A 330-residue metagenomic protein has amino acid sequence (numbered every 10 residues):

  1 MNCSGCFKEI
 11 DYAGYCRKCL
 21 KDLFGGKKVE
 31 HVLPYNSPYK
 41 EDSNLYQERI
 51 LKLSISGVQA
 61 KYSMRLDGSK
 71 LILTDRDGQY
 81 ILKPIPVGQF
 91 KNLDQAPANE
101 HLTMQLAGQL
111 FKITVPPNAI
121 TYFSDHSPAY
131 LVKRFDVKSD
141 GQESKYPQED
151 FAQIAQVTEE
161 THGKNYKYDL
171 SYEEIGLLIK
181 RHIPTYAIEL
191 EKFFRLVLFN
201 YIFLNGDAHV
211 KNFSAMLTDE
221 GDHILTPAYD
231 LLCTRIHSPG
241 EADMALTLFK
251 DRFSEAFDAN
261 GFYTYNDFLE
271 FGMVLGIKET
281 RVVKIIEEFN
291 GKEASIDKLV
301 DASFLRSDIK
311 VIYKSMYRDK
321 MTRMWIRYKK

Functional and structural regions predicted by a protein language model:
M1-D42, Y46-E48, H223-L225, A294-K330: Regulatory N- and C-terminal appendages and interdomain linkers associated with kinase/kinase-like NTP transferase
E41-G163: Conserved ATP-binding subdomain of kinase catalytic cores across diverse folds
M64, A107, F151, D207 (+3 more regions): A residue-level signal for conserved active-site and pocket-lining positions in enzyme catalytic cores
Q95-L110, Y168-P239: Conserved kinase catalytic-core segment
T121-H126, K167, V283-K292: Short linear loop/turn motifs
S124, L131-I202, D267-E270, V274 (+1 more regions): ATP-dependent phospho-/nucleotidyl transfer catalytic cores
D150-G176, T218-E279: Catalytic-core segments of enzymes that bind and process phosphorylated/nucleotide-bearing substrates
F257-S303, S307, V311-R318: Mobile late-domain/C-terminal helix-loop "cap" segments that border catalytic sites or the cytosolic face
